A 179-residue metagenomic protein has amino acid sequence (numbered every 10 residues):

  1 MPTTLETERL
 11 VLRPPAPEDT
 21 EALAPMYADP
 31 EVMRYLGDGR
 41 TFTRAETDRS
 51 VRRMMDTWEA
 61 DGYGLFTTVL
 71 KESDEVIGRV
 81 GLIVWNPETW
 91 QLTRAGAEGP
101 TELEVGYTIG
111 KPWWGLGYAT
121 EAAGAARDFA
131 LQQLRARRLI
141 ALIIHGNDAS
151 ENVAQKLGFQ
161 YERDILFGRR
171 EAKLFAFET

Functional and structural regions predicted by a protein language model:
M1-Y35, T67-T179: Acyl-donor (CoA/ACP) binding surface of acyl/acetyltransferases
M33-R53, Y63-F66: Conserved GNAT-fold acetyl-CoA-binding loop/helix
T57-D61: Short loop/turn motifs at secondary-structure junctions and domain boundaries
